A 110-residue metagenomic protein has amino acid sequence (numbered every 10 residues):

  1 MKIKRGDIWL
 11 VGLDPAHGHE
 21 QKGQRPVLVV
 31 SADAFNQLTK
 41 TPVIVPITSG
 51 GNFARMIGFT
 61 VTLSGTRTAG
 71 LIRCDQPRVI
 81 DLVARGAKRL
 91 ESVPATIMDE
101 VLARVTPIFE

Functional and structural regions predicted by a protein language model:
M1-E110: Conserved functional hotspots at enzyme active or ligand-binding sites that engage polyanionic ligands
